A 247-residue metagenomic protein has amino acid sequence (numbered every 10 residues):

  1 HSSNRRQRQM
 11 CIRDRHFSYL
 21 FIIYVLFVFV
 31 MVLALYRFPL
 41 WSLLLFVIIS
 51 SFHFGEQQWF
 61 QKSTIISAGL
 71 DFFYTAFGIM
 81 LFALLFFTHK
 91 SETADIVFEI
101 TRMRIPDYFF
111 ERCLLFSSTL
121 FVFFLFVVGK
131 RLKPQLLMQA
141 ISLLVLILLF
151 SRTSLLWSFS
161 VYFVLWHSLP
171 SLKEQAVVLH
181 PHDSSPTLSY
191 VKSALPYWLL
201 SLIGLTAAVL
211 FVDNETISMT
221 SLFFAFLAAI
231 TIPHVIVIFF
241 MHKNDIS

Functional and structural regions predicted by a protein language model:
H1-I12: Single conserved hydrophobic/aromatic residue that forms the stacking wall/gate of nucleotide- or nucleobase-binding
R6, W41-F52, S158-P170, L222-L227: Hydrophobic core segments of alpha-helical transmembrane domains in multi-pass membrane proteins
R13-F87, F98-I105: Membrane-interface helix-loop-helix junctions at boundaries between adjacent transmembrane segments
I48-F52, Q57, D71-T93, F110-V127 (+3 more regions): Alpha-helical transmembrane segments of multi-pass integral membrane proteins
F60-Y74, F159, V177-Y190, F239-S247: A cytosolic-side transmembrane-helix exit/cap motif
S91-D107, D213-I217: Membrane-interface helix termini and inter-helical loops of multi-pass transporters
Y162-L179, V191: Predominantly late transmembrane helices and immediately cytosolic-facing juxtamembrane segments
T206-A225: Extracellular/periplasmic helix-loop-helix junctions in multi-pass membrane proteins
